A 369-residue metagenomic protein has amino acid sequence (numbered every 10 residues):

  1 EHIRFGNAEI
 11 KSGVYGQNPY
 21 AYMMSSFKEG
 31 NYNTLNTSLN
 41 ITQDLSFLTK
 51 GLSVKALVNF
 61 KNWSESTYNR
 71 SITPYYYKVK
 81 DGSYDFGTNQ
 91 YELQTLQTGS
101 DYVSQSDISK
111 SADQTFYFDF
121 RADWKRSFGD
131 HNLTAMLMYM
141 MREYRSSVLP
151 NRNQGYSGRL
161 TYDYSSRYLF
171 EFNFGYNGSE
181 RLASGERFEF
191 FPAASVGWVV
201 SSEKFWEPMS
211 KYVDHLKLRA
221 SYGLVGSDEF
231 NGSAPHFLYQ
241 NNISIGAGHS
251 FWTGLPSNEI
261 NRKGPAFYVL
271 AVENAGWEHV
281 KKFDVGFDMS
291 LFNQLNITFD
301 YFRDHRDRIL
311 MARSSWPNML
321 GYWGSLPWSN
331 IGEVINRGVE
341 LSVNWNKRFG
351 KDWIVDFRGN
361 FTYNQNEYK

Functional and structural regions predicted by a protein language model:
E1-F5, E9-S71, K80-K369: Extracellular/periplasmic, surface-exposed regions of secreted and cell-surface proteins
